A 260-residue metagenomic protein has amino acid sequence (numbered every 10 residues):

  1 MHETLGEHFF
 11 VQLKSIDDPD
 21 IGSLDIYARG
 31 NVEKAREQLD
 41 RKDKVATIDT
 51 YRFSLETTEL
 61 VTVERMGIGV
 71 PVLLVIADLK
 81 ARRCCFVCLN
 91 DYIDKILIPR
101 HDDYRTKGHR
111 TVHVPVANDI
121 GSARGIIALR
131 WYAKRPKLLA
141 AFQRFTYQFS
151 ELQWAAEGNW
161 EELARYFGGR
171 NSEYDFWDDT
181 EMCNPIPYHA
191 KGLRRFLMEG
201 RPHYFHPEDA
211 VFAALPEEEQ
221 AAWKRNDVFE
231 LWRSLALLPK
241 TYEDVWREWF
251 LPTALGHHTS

Functional and structural regions predicted by a protein language model:
M1-E37: Catalytic centers of nucleases
H2, H8, H101, H109 (+4 more regions): Histidine (H) residue identity feature
G6, G22, G30, G67-G69 (+8 more regions): Residue-identity detector for glycine
E33-L60: A gly/proline- and charged-residue-enriched helix-loop-helix capping module
T50-K137: Mixed-charge intrinsically disordered linker/loop segments at interdomain junctions
I127-S260: Long, low-complexity, intrinsically disordered terminal regions
